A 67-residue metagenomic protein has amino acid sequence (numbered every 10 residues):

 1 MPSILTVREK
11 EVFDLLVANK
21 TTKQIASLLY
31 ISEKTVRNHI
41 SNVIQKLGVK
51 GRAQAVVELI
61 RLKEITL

Functional and structural regions predicted by a protein language model:
M1-E33: Helix-turn-helix DNA-binding segment
K10-D14, I44, V56: Hydrophobic residues on short alpha-helical segments
H39-N42: Residues within the DNA-recognition helix of helix-turn-helix
Q45-L67: Basic, Lys/Arg-enriched C-terminal extension of HTH/homeodomain DNA-binding domains
